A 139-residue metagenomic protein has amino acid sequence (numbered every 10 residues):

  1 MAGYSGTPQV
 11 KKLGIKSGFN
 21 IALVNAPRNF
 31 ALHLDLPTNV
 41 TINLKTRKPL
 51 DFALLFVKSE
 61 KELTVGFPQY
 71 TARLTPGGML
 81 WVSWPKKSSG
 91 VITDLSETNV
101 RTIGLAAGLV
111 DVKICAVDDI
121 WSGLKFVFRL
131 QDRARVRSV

Functional and structural regions predicted by a protein language model:
M1-L36: N-terminal, charge-rich interaction modules
L36-I42, K61-Q69: Glycine-rich, highly charged phosphate/nucleotide-binding loops
V40-L50: Short acidic low-complexity segments
A53-L63: Short, glycine-rich nucleotide/cofactor-binding loops
T64-S96: Mid-chain, well-packed structural core segment of small domains
D94-C115: Conserved Class I S-adenosyl-L-methionine
G108-V139: Class I S-adenosyl-L-methionine
